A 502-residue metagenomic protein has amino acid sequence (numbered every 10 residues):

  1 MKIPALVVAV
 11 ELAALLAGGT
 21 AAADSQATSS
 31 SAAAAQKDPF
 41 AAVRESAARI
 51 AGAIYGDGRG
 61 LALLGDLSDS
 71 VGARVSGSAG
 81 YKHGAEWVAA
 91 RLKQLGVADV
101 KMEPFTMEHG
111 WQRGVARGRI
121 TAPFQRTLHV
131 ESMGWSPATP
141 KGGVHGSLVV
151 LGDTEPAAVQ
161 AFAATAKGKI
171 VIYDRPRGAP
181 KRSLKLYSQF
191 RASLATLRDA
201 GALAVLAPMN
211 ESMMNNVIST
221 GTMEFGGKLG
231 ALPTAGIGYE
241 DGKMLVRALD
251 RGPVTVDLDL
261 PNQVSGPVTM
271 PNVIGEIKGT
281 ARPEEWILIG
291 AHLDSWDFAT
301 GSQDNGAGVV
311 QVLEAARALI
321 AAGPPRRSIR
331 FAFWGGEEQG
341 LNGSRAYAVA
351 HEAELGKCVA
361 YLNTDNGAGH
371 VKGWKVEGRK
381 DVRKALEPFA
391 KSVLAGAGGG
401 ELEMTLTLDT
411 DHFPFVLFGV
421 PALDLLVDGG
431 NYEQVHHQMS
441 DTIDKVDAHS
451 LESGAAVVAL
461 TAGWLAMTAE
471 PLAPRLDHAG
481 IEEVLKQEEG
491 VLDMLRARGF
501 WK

Functional and structural regions predicted by a protein language model:
V7-G18: Bacterial N-terminal signal peptides
D24-Y81, A90, Q94-L95, F162 (+3 more regions): N-terminal hydrophobic or amphipathic helices/low-complexity stretches enriched in small/hydrophobic/Pro/Gly
Q36-V43, G65, D69-I170, R175-G178: Noncatalytic luminal/extracellular "stalk/propeptide" segments of secretory-pathway proteins
R44-S46, A122-A163, M223-S302, E314-R317 (+2 more regions): Soluble metallo-hydrolase cores and metallopeptidase-like ectodomains found primarily in the secretory/periplasmic
A47-Y55, D69-A79, A116, G146-L151 (+8 more regions): Second-shell loop/turn segments in exported
S78, L128-P233, T300, G400-E401: Extracellular/luminal Protease-associated
Q125-T127, G146, L232-I237, G242-K243 (+4 more regions): Metal-dependent peptidase/peptidase-like ectodomains
R317, A321, E433-K502: His/Asp/Glu-rich mid-to-C-terminal helical/loop segments that flank catalytic regions of hydrolases
